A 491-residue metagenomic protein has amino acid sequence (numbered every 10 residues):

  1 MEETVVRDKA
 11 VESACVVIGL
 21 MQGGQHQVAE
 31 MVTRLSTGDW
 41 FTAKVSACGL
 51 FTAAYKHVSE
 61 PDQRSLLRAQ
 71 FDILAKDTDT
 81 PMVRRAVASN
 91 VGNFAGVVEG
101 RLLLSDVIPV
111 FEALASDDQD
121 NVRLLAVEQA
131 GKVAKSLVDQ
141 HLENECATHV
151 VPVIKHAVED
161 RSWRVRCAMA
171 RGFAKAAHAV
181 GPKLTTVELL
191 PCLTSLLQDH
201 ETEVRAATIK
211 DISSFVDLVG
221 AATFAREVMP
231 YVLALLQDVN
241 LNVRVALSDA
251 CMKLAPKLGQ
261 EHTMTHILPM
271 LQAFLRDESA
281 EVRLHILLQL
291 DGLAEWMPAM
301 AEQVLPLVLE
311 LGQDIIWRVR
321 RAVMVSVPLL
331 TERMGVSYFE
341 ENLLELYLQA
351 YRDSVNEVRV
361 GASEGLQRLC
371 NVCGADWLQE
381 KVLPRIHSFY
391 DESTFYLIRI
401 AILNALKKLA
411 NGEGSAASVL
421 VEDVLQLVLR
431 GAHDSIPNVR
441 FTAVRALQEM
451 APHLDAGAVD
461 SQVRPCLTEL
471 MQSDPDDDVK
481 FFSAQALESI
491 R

Functional and structural regions predicted by a protein language model:
M1, G23-S36, P61-A75, R101-A115 (+9 more regions): HEAT/HEAT-like alpha-solenoid repeats
T4-V5, F41-T42, T80-M82, D120-N121 (+9 more regions): Alpha-helix N-cap/helix-start positions at coil->helix boundaries
V6-K9, G19-G24, T42-V45, R84 (+6 more regions): Eukaryotic alpha-helical solenoid repeat scaffolds
D8, E12, V45, S65 (+22 more regions): Alpha-solenoid HEAT/ARM repeat scaffold
S13-L20, L50-H57, N90-V97, L114-A115 (+18 more regions): Hydrophobic residues within the alpha-helices of tandem HEAT/HEAT-like
E357-V358, Q367-H433: Eukaryotic tandem repeat interaction scaffolds
R464, T468-R491: Eukaryotic acidic, Ser/Thr-rich intrinsically disordered low-complexity regions
